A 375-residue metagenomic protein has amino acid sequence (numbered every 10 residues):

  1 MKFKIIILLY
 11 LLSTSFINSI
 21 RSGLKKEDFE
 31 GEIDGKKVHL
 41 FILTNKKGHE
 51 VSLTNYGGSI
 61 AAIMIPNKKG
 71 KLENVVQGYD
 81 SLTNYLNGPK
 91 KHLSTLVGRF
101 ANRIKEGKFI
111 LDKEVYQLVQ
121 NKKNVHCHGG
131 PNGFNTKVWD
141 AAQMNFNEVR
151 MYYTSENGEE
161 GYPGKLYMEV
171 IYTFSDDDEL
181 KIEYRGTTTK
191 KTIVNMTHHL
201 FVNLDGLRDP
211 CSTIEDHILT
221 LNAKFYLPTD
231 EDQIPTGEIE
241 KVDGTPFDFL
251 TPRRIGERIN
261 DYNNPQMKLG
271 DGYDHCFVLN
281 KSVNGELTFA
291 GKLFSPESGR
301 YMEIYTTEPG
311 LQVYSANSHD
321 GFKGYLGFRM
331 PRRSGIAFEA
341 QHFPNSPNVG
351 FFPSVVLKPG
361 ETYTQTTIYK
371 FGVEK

Functional and structural regions predicted by a protein language model:
K2-S22: Bacterial Sec-dependent N-terminal signal peptides
I20-V51, N55-K375: An exposed, glycine/acidic-rich loop-and-rim segment of catalytic or binding clefts
